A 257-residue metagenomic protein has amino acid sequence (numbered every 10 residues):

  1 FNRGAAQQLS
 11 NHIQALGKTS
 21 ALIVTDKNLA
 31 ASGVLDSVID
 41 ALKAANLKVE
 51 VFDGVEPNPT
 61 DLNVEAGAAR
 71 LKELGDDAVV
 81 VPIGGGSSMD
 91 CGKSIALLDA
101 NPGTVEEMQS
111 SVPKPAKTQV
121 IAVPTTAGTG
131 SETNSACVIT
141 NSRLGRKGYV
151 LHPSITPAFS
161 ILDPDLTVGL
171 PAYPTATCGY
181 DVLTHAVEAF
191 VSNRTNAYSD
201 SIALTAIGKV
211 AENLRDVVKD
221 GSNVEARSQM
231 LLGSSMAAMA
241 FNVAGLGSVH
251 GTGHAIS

Functional and structural regions predicted by a protein language model:
F1-V79: ATP/NTP phosphate-donor binding region
A6-L9, A31-V34, D61, S87-K93 (+2 more regions): Short glycine/serine/threonine-rich phosphate/pyrophosphate-binding segments that cradle anionic phosphate groups
N11, D40, A69, L97-N101 (+2 more regions): Short, well-ordered alpha-helices that flank and scaffold nucleotide-derived cofactor binding pockets
E56, I83-G85, G245-V249: Active-site nucleophile and cofactor-binding loops and adjacent substrate-binding regions of central metabolic enzymes
L62-D165: Glycine/threonine-rich beta-strand-loop-alpha-helix active-site module that forms ligand/phosphate-binding
G128, S235-S257: Glycine-rich phosphate/pyrophosphate-binding beta-alpha loops
A136-A244: Carboxylate- and glycine-rich phosphate/diphosphate-binding segment that chelates Mg2+/Mn2+
